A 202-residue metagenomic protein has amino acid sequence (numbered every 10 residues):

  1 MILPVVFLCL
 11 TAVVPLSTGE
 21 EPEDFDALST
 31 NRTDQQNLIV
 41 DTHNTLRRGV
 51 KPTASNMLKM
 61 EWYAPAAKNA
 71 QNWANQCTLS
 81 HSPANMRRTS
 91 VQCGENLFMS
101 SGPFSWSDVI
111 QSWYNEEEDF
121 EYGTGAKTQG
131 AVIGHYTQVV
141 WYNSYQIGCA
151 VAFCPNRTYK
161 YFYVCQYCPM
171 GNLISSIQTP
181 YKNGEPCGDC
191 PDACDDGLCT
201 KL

Functional and structural regions predicted by a protein language model:
I2-L202: Mature extracellular or exoplasmic CAP/SCP-family domains and secreted bioactive peptides
